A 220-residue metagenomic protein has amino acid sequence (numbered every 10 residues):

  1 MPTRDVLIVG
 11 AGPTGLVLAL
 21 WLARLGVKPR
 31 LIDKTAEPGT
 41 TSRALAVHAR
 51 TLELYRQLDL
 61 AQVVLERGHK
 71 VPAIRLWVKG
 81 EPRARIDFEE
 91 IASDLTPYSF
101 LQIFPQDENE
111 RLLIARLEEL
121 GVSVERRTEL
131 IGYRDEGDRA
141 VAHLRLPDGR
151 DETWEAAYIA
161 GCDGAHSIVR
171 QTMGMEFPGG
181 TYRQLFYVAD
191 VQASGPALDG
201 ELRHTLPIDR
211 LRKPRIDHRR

Functional and structural regions predicted by a protein language model:
P2-R4, D148-Y158: Core beta-strand elements of the Rossmann-like FAD/NAD(P) dinucleotide-binding domain in flavoenzyme oxidoreductases
T3-L31: N-terminal Rossmann-like FAD-binding beta1-loop-alpha1 element of flavoenzymes
I8, A19, Y55, N109-L113 (+3 more regions): Conserved structural-core and active-site-/substrate-pathway-adjacent residues in large, well-folded domains of enzymes
G12-P13, P38, G164: Residue-level detector of alpha-helix initiation sites
T35: Residues in the short beta-alpha loop(s) of Rossmann-like NAD(P)-binding domains
T40-L120, R134: Active-site-adjacent segment of FAD-dependent monooxygenases/related oxidoreductases
A115, Y158, C162-R220: Conserved FAD-binding catalytic core of PHBH/FMO-like flavoproteins
R126-A140: A conserved short coil-to-beta-strand element within the FAD-binding core of flavoproteins
